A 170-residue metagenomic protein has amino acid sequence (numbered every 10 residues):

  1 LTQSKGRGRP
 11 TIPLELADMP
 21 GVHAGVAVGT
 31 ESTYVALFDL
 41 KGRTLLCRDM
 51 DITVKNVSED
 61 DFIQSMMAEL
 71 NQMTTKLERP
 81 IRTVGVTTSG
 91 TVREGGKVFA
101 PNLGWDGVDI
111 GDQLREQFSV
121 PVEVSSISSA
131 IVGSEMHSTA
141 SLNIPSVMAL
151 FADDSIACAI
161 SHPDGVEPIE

Functional and structural regions predicted by a protein language model:
L1-R7, L14: Basic, Lys/Arg-rich alpha-helical nucleic-acid-recognition elements, primarily the DNA-binding modules of transcription
T2-Q3, P20, M136-H137: Short, well-ordered turn and helix-capping elements at secondary-structure junctions
R7-P10, L142: A short, glycine/Asx- and small/polar-enriched loop/turn that sits immediately N-terminal to a beta-strand
P10-C47, S146-D164: Gly/Thr-rich phosphate-binding beta-strand-loop-beta motif of the actin/hexokinase/Hsp70
V35, K97-F99, G165-E170: Short, well-ordered strand-loop elements centered on a beta-strand within folded domains, enriched for acidic residues
T44, D51, K55-S146: Glycine-rich phosphate-binding loop and adjoining helix at the ATP-binding site of ATP-dependent phosphoryl-transfer
R48-M50, E170: Short hydrophobic alpha-helix segments
S128-E170: Acidic, glycine-rich loop-and-beta core segments that form the ion-binding/anion-interacting portion of active sites
